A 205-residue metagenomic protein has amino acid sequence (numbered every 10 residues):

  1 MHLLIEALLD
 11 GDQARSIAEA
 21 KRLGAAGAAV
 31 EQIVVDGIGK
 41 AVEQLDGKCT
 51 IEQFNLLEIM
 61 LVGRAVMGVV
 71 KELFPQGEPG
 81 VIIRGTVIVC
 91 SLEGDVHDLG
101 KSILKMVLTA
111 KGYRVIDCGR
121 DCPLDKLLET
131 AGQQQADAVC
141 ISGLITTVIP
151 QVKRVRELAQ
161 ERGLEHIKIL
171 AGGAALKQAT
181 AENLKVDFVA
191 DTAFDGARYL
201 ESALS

Functional and structural regions predicted by a protein language model:
M1-V81: Long amphipathic alpha-helical segments
G39, L92-D95, D121, A175: Short glycine-enriched loops at secondary-structure junctions
N55, V96-H97, V148: Alpha-helix N-cap/loop-to-helix initiation residues
P79-I82, E161-G163: Solvent-exposed alpha-helices and their adjacent loops that cap or buttress functional pockets in soluble metabolic
I82-C118: Glycine-rich active-site/cofactor-binding loop and its immediate structural neighborhood
L104-K111, I116-V186, Y199: Cofactor-cradling patches in redox/metallo enzymes
D187-T192: Short acidic-hydrophobic, aromatic-tinged amphipathic segments that line or gate anion-handling sites
Y199-S205: A charged, well-structured terminal subsegment
